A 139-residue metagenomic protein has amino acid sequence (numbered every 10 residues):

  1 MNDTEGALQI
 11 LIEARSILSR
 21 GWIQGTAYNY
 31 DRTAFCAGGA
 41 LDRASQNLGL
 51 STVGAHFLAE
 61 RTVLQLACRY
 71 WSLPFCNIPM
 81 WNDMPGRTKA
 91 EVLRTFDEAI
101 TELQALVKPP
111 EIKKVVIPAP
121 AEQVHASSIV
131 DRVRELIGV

Functional and structural regions predicted by a protein language model:
M1-V139: Domain-length accessory/inserted modules outside core catalytic folds
